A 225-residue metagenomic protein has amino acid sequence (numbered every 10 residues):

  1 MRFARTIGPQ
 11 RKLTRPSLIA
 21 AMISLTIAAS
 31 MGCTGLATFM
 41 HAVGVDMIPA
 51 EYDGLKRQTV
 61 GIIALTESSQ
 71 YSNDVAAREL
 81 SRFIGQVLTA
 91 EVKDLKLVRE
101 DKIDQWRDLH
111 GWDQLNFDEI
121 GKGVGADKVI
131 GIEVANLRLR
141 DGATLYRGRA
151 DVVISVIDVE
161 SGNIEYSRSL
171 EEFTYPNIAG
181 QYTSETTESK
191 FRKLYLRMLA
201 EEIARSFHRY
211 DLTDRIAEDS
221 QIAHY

Functional and structural regions predicted by a protein language model:
F3-A20: Bacterial N-terminal signal peptides that target proteins for export
I7-P9, Y52, T66: Intrinsically disordered, low-complexity Ser/Thr- and Pro-rich stretches
A20-S30: Bacterial N-terminal signal peptides
C33-Q58, I120-G123, V159-Y225: C-terminal/domain-edge helix-coil "capping" segments
L36-V43, G61-I63, V129-I130, V134 (+1 more regions): Conserved short hydrophobic patches within well-ordered secondary structure
T59-G131, N163-Y166, M198, E202-D211: N-terminal segment of the mature soluble domain
H110-E165, I178, T186: Surface-exposed short loop/turn segments
